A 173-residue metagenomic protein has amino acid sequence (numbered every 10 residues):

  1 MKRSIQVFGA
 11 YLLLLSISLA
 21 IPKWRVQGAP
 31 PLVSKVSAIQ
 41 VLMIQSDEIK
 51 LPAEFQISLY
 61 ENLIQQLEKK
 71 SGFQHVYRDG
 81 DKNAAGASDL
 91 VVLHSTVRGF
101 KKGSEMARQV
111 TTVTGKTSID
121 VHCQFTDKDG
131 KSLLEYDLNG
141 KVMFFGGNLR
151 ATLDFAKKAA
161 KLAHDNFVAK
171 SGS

Functional and structural regions predicted by a protein language model:
M1-A10: Bacterial N-terminal signal peptides that target proteins for export
F8, G99, G140: Residues that line or immediately flank small-molecule/substrate-binding pockets and catalytic motifs
Y11-K69, E135-N139, H164-S173: A structural "domain/chain start" motif
V36, F73, S88-D89: Short, high-confidence coil segments that cap the C-terminus of an alpha-helix and link into the following beta-strand
Q45-E54, V110, M143-R150: Second-shell loop/turn segments in exported
G72-K82: Short, well-structured beta-strand/strand-turn elements
G80-S132, M143-G146: Surface-exposed short loop/turn segments
K116-T117, T126-G172: Short secondary-structure boundary motifs at beta->alpha junctions and helix caps
